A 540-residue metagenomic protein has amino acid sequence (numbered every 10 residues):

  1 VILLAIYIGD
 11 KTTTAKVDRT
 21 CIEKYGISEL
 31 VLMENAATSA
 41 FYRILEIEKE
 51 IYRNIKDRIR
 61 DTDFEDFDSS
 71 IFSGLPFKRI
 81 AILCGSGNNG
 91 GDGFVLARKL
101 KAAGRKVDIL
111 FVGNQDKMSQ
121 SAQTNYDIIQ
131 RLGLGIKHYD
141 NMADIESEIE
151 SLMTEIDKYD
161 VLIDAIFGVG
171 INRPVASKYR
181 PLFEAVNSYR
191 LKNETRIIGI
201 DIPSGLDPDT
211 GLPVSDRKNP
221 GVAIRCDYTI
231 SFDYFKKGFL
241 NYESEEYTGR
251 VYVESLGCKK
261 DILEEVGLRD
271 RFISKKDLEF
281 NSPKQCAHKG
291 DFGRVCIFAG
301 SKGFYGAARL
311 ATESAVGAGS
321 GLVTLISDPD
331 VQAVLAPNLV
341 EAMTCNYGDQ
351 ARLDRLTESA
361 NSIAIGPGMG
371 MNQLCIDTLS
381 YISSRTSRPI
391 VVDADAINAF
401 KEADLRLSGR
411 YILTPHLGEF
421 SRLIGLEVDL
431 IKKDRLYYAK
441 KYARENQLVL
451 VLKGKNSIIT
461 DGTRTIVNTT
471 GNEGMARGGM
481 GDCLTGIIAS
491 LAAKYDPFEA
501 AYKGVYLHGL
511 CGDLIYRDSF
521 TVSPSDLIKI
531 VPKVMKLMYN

Functional and structural regions predicted by a protein language model:
V1-V112, S119, Y228, F239-V391 (+3 more regions): Small-residue (G/A/S/T)-rich helix-start motifs and N-terminal tracts that mark the onset
I44-R58, H138-D140, S188-R190, T210-V214: Short regulatory "switch" loops immediately downstream of catalytic or recognition motifs within protein catalytic
S70-I80, I149-M153, K158-D160, T195-R196 (+1 more regions): Glycine-rich, flexible loop segments associated with nucleotide phosphate handling
N88-G91, Q115, I171, S204: Phosphate/ribose-phosphate-bearing ligand recognition and processing surfaces, centered on ADP-ribose/NAD(+/P+) systems
A97-K192, A333-N346, D354-R355, S359: N-terminal small/polar loop signature for handling phosphorylated ligands or for N-terminal nucleophile
N141, V175, L206, G370-Q373 (+1 more regions): Active-site glycine- and acidic-residue-rich loops that bind and position anionic ligands or nucleotide-like cofactors
A143-I145, I202-P208, K237, Q350 (+1 more regions): Short acidic loop-to-helix transition motifs that present clustered carboxylates
D160-V161, I166-G267: Internal gly/pro-rich beta-alpha loop/helix module that stabilizes soluble enzyme cofactors or their anionic handles
